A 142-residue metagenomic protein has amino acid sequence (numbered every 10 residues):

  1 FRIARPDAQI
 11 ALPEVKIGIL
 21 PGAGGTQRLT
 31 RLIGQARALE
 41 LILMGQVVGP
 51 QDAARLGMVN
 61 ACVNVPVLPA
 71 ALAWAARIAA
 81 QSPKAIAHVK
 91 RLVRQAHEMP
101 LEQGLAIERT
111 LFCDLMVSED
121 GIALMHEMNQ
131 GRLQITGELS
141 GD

Functional and structural regions predicted by a protein language model:
F1-I86, A123: Crotonase-fold acyl-CoA enzyme core
G45-Q51, V67-P69, A73-D142: C-terminal alpha-helix plus adjacent terminal tail
